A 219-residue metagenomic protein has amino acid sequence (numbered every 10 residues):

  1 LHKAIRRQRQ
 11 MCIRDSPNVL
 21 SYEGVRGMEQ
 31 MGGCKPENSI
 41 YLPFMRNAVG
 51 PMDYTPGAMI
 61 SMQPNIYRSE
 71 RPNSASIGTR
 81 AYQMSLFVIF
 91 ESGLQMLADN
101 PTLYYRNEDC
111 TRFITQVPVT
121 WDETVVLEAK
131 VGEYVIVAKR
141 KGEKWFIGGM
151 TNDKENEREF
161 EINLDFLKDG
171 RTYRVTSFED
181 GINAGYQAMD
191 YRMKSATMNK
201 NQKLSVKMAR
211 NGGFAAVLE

Functional and structural regions predicted by a protein language model:
L1-I13: Single conserved hydrophobic/aromatic residue that forms the stacking wall/gate of nucleotide- or nucleobase-binding
Q10, R14-M31, D109, Q116: Substrate-binding cleft/loops of secretory-pathway carbohydrate-active enzymes
L42-Y105: Catalytic grooves of carbohydrate-active enzymes
I89, I147, N211: Conserved, mostly hydrophobic/aromatic
D99-F146, N183-M189: Glycan-recognition and catalytic regions of carbohydrate-active enzymes
V131-D169, Y173, F214-A215: Carbohydrate-binding surface patches
S177-N201: Solvent-exposed beta-strand/loop surfaces of large extracellular or lumenal domains
S195-E219: C-terminal beta-strand-rich structural cap/linker in extracellular carbohydrate-active enzymes
